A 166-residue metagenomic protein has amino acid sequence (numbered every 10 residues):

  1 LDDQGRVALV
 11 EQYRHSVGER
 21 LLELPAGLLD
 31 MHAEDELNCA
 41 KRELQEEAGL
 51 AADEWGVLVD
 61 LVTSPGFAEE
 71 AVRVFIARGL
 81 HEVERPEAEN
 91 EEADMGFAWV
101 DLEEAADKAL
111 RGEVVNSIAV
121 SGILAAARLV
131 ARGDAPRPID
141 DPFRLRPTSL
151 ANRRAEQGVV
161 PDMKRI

Functional and structural regions predicted by a protein language model:
L1-Q4, R14-S16, E23-A26, Q45 (+3 more regions): Active-site segment of metal-dependent pyrophosphate-handling enzymes, primarily the Nudix hydrolase catalytic core
D2-R42, E84, E91, D141 (+1 more regions): Conserved Nudix-box catalytic region and its N-terminal flanking loop in Nudix hydrolases and closely related
A8-L9, A48, G122: Conserved short hydrophobic patches within well-ordered secondary structure
H32-C39, G56-D60, P86, A109: A broad, low-specificity signal for short, low-complexity segments enriched in glycine/proline and polar/charged
V57, P65-F67, R73, E82 (+1 more regions): Nudix hydrolase/Nudix homology domain
